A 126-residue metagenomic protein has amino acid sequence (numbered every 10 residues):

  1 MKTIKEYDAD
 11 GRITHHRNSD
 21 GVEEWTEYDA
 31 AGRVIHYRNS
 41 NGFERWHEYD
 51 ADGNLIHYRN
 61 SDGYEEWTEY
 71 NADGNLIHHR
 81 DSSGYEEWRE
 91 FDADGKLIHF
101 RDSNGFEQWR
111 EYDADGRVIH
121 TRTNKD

Functional and structural regions predicted by a protein language model:
M1-I4, A9-D10, A114-D115, I119-D126: A detector of long low-complexity, disordered segments enriched in serine/threonine/proline
A9-R117: Thr-biased low-complexity repeat/linker tracts and other Thr-enriched repetitive architectures
